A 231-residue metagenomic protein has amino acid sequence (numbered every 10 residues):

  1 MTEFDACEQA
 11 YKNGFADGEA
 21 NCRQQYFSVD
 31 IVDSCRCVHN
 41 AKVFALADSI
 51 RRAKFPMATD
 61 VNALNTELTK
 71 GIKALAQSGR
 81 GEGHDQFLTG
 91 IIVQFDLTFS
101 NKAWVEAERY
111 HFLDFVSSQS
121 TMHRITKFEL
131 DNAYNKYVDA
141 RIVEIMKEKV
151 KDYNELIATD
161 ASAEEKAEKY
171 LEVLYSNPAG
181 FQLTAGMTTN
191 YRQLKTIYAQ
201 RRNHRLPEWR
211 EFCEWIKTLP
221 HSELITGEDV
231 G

Functional and structural regions predicted by a protein language model:
M1-G231: Family-specific signature for flavin-dependent thymidylate synthase
